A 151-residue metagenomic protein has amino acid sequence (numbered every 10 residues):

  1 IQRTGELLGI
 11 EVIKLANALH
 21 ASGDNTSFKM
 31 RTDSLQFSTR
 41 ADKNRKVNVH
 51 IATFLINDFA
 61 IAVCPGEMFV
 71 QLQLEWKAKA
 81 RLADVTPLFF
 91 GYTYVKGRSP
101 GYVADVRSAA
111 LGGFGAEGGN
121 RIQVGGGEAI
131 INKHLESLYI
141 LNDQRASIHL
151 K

Functional and structural regions predicted by a protein language model:
I1-K151: Non-catalytic substrate/cofactor recognition surfaces at enzyme active-site rims
